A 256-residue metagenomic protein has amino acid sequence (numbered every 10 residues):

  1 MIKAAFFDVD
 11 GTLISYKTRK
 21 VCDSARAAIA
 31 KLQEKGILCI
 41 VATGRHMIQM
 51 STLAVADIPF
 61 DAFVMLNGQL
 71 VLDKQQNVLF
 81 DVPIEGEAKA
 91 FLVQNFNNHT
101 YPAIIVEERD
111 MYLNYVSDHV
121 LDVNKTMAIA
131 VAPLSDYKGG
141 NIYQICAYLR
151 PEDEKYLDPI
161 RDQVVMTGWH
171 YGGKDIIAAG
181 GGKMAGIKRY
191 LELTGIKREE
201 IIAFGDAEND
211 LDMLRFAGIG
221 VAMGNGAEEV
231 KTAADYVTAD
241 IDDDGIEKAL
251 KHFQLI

Functional and structural regions predicted by a protein language model:
M1-A4, C22, I176-I256: Mg2+-dependent phosphoryl-transfer enzymes with acidic/Ser/Thr/Gly-rich catalytic loops
M1-F7, A30, E34: Non-catalytic pre-domain segments flanking phosphatase-related domains
K3-T18: Asp-based phosphoryl-transfer active-site loop
D23-H119: Active-site phosphate-binding/coordination module
G36-I40, F60-D61, N141-Q144, E199-E200 (+1 more regions): Short active-site oxyanion
A56-P59, N67, I160-Q163, F216-A217 (+1 more regions): Short, structured coil segments at secondary-structure junctions
F60-L66, D81-V82, V123-T126, M166-G168 (+2 more regions): Short hydrophobic/aromatic-enriched beta-strand-loop microsegments
N95, H99-M213, N225: Conserved acidic, metal-coordinating active-site core of Asp-based, Mg2+-dependent phosphoryl-transfer enzymes
